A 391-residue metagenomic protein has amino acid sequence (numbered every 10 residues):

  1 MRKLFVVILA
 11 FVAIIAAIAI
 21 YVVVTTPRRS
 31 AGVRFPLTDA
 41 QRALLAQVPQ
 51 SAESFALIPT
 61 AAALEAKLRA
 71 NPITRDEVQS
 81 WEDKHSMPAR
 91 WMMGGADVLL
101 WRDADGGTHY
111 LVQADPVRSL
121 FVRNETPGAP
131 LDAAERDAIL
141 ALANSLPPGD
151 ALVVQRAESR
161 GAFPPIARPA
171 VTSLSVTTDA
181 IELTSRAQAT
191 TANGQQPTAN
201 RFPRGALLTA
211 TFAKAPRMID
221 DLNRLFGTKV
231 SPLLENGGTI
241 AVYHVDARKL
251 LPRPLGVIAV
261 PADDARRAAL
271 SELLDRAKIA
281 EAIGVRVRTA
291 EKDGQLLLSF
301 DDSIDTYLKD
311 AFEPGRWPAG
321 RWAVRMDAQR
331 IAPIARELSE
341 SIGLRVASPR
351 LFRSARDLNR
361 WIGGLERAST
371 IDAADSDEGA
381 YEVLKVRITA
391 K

Functional and structural regions predicted by a protein language model:
R2-H109, Q113-R118, N144-R168, S175-P252 (+3 more regions): Structural boundary/hinge residues at secondary-structure and domain interfaces
T60-A61, L111-P116, T126, P130-A133 (+4 more regions): Secondary-structure transition/turn motif
G94-L100, V122, P165-D179, G238-Y243 (+3 more regions): Broad, structure-driven detector of short, well-ordered beta-strand segments within folded domains
G106, P252-R253, I283-R286, K292-D293: Short, surface-exposed coil-to-beta transition loops
L111-A114, R118-I166, R286-I362: A conserved glycine-rich beta-strand in the N-terminal activation segment of trypsin-fold
P116-R118, R248, P252-A280, L384-A390: Beta-strand-dominated lipid-handling architectures at cellular/organellar boundaries
A215, A247, D263, Q295 (+1 more regions): Short, glycine-/Ser/Thr-/acidic-enriched flexible segments
E291-L297, A374-K391: A cross-kingdom marker for long, charged
